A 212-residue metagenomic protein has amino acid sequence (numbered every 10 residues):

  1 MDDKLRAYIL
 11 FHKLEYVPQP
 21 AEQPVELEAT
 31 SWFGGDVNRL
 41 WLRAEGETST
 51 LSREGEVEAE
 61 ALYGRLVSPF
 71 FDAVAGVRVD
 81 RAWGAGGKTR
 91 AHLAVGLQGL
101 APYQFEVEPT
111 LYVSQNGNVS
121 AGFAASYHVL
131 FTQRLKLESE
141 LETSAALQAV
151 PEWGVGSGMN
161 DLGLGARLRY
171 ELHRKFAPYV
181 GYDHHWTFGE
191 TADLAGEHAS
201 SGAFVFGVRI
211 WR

Functional and structural regions predicted by a protein language model:
M1-T50, R65: Outer-membrane beta-barrel initiation region
L5-A7, Q23-L27, G55-V57, G87-L93 (+3 more regions): Residues that define the transmembrane beta-barrel architecture of outer-membrane proteins
K13, L42-G46, A75-V79, P109-V113 (+2 more regions): Transmembrane beta-barrel strands of outer-membrane/channel proteins
A29, A59-A61, V95, F123-A125 (+2 more regions): Membrane-embedded beta-strands of outer-membrane beta-barrel proteins, especially the hydrophobic/small aromatic
F33-G35, R65, G99, L111-V113 (+3 more regions): Residue-level signature of outer-membrane beta-barrel architecture
V37-L42, P69-A73, Y103-V107, F131-L137 (+1 more regions): Repeated loop/turn-to-beta-strand initiation elements of outer-membrane beta-barrel proteins
G86, R90-V150: Detector for outer-membrane/organellar transmembrane beta-barrel domains, recognizing the amphipathic beta-strand
A166, Y170-E171, A199-R212: Outer-membrane beta-barrel "beta-signal"
